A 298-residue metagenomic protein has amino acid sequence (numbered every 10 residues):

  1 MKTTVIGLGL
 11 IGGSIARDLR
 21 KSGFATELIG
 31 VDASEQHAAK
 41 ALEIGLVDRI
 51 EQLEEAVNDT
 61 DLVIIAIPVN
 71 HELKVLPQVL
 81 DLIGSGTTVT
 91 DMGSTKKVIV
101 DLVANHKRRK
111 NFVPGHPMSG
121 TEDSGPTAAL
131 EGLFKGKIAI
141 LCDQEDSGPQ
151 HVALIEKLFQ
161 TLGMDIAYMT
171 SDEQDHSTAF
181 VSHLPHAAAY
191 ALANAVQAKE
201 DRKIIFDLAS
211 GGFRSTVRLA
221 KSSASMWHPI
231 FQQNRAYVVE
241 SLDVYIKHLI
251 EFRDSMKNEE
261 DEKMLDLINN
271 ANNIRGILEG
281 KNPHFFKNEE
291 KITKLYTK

Functional and structural regions predicted by a protein language model:
M1-V57: NAD(P)+-binding Rossmann beta1-loop-alpha1 motif at the extreme N-terminus of oxidoreductases
A33-S34, I67, M92-S94: Short beta->alpha hinge that forms the Motif I/post-I loop of the SAM-binding pocket
L53-T90: Rossmann-like NAD(P)-binding element
V75-T127: Rossmann-like NAD(P)(H) cofactor-binding subdomain of soluble oxidoreductases
L133-R218: Internal alpha-helical scaffold of NAD(P)-dependent oxidoreductase catalytic cores
R202-A271: Interdomain hinge/lid region at the active-site interface of Rossmann-like NAD(P)-dependent oxidoreductases
K247-I250, E262-K298: Long, low-complexity C-terminal extensions of enzymes
